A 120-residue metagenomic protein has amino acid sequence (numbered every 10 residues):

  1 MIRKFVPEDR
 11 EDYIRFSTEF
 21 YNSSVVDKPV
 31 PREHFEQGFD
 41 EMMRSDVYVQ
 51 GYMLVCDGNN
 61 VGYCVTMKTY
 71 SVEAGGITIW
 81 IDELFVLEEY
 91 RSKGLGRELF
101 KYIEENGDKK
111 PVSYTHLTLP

Functional and structural regions predicted by a protein language model:
M1-Y13: A short beta-loop-alpha structural element at the N-terminal edge of CoA-dependent acyl/N-acetyltransferase catalytic
Y21-E41: Conserved GNAT-fold acetyl-CoA-binding loop/helix
E41-M53: A short helix-loop-beta-strand connector motif used in the catalytic cores of GNAT acetyltransferases and, in some
M53, N59-K68: Conserved beta-strand in the GNAT
T66-I77, D82: Conserved donor-binding loop and adjoining core beta-sheet/short helix segment in diverse acyl/aminoacyl transferases
L84-R91: A short, internal acetyl-CoA/4′-phosphopantetheine-binding micro-motif in the GNAT/acyltransferase core
S92-E105: Conserved acetyl-CoA-binding loop-helix of GNAT-fold acetyltransferases
T115-P120: Conserved small/polar residues in nucleotide/adenosyl-binding loops
